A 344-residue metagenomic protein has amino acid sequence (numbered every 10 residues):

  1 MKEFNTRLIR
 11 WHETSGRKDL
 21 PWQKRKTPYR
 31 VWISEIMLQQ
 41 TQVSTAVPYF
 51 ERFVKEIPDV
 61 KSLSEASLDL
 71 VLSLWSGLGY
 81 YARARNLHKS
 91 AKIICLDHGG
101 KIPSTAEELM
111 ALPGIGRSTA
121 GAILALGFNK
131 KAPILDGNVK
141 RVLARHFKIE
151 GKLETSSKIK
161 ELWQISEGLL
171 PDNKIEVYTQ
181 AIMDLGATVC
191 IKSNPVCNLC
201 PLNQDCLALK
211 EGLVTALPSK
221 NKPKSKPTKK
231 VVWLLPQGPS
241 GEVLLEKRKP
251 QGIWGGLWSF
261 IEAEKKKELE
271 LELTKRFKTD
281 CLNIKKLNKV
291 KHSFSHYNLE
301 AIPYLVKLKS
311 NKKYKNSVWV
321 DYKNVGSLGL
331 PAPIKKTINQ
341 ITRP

Functional and structural regions predicted by a protein language model:
M1-K18, Q23-K24, A187-P344: Intrinsically disordered, low-complexity, charged terminal extensions of DNA damage-control enzymes
K2-V196, L202-L213, D280: Catalytic cores of DNA base-excision repair glycosylases
